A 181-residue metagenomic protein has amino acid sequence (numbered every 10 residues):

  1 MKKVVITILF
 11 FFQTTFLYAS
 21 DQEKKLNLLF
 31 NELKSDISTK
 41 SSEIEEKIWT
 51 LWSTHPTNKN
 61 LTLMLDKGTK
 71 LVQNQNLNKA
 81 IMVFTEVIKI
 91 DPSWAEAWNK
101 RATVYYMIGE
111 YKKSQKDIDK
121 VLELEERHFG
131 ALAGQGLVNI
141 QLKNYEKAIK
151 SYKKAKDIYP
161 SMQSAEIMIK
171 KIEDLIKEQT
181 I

Functional and structural regions predicted by a protein language model:
V4-Q13: Sec-dependent N-terminal signal peptides
L17-D66: N-terminal leader/linker segments that initiate helical-solenoid repeat arrays
N27-I37, I140-L175: TPR/TPR-like (Sel1-like) alpha-helical repeat modules
L33-K34, W49-W52, I88, L122 (+2 more regions): A conserved position within tetratricopeptide repeats
T39-S42, P56, F129-G130, Y159-K171 (+1 more regions): Boundary/linker segments of alpha-helical solenoid repeat arrays
T54, Q73, M107, Q141-L142 (+1 more regions): Register position in tetratricopeptide repeats
N58-E125, G130: Alpha-helical adaptor scaffolds
